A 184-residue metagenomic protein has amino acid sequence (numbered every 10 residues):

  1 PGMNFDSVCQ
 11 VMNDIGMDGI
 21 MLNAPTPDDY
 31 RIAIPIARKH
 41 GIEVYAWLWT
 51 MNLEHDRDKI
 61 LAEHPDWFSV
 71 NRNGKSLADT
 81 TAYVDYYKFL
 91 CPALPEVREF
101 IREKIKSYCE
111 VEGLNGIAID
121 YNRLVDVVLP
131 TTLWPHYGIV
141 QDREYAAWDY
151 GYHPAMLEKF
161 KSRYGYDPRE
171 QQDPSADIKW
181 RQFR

Functional and structural regions predicted by a protein language model:
P1, C9, G41-Y45: Residue-level detection of beta-strand scaffold positions
P1-N4, A37, R184: Short intrinsically disordered, low-complexity coil segments enriched in acidic
G2-D29, V111-E112: Catalytic domains of carbohydrate-active enzymes, especially glycoside hydrolases
S7-Q10, D28-K39, E99, E103 (+1 more regions): Alpha-helical scaffolding segments of alpha/beta enzyme cores, especially the outer helices of TIM-barrel or partial
I15-M17, M21, P25-T26, L61-K88 (+1 more regions): Short N-terminal secondary-structure initiator segments
A33-A82, G116-R123: Glycine-rich, aromatic-flanked loop segments that form ligand/cofactor-binding clefts across common enzyme folds
L77-R184: Polysaccharide-binding and catalytic clefts of secreted carbohydrate-active enzymes
